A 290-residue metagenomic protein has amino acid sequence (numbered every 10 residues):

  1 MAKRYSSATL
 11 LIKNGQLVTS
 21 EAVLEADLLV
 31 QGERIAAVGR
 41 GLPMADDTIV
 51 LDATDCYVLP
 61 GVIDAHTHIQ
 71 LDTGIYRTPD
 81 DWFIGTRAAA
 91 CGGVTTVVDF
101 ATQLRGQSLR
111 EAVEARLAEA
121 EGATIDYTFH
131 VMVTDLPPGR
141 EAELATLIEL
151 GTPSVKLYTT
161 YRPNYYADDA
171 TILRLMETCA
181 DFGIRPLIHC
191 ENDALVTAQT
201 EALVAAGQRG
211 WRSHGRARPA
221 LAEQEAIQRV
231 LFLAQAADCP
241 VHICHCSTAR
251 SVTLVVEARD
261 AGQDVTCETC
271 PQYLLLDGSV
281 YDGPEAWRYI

Functional and structural regions predicted by a protein language model:
A2-L11, Q16-P60: Histidine-rich, glycine-flanked metal-binding segment
G15, L28, E33, D55 (+8 more regions): Divalent metal-coordination and catalytic microenvironments
A53-G122, G139: Metal-associated gating/positioning segment near the N- to mid-region
V98-D99, T128-V131, P240-H245: Short catalytic-loop micro-motif centered on adjacent basic/acidic residues
T102-R105, V133-D135, Y161-R162: Short histidine/acidic/glycine/proline-rich micro-motifs that form metal- and phosphate-coordinating active-site loops
A118-M132: A glycine-rich helix N-cap at a beta->alpha junction
G139-I290: Histidine/acidic residue-rich metal-binding segments in metalloenzymes
